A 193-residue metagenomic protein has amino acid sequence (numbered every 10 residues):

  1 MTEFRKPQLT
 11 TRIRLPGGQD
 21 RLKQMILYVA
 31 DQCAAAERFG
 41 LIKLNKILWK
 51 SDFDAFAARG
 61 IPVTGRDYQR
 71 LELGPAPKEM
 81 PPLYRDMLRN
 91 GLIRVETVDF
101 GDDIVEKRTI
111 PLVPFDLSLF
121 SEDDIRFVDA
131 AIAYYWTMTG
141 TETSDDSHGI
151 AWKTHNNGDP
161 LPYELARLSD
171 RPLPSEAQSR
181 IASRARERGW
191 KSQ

Functional and structural regions predicted by a protein language model:
M1-Q193: Domain-edge interaction signal
